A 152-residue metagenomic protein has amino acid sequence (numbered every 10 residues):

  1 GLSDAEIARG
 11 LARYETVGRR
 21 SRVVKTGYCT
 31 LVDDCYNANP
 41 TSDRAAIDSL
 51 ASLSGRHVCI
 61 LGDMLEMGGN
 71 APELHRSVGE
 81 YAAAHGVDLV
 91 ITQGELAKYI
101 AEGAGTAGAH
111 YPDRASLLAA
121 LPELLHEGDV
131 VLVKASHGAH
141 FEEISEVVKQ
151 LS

Functional and structural regions predicted by a protein language model:
G1-S152: ATP-dependent carboxylate-amine ligase
